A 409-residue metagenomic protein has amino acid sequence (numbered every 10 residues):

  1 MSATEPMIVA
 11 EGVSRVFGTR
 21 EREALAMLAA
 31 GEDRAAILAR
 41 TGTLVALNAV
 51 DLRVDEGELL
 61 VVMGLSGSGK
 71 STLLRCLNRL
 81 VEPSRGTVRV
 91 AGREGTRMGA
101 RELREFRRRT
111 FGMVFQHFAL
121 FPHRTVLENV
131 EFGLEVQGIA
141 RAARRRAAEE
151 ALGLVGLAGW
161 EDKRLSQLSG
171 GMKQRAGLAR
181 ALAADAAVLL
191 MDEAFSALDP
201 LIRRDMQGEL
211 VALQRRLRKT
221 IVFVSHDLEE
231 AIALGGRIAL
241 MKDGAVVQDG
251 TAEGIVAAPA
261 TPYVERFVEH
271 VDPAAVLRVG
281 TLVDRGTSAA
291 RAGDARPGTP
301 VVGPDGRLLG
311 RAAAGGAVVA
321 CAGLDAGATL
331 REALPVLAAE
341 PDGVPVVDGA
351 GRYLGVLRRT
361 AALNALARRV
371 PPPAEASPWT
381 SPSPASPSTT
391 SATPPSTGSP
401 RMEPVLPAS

Functional and structural regions predicted by a protein language model:
V13, M27-A36, R93-E94, E131 (+2 more regions): Conserved ABC ATPase "signature" region
N78: Helix-to-loop junction immediately C-terminal to a conserved catalytic motif
R164-L168, M172: Conserved ABC ATPase signature
A183-A187: A short, proline-enriched helix->beta-strand linker immediately N-terminal to the Walker B motif in ABC-type P-loop
D243-A245: Conserved ABC ATPase "signature" C-loop
D249-G250, A258, V356: ABC ATPase "signature
D284-G306, A312, V319-A350, G355-E375 (+1 more regions): The conserved cystathionine-beta-synthase
